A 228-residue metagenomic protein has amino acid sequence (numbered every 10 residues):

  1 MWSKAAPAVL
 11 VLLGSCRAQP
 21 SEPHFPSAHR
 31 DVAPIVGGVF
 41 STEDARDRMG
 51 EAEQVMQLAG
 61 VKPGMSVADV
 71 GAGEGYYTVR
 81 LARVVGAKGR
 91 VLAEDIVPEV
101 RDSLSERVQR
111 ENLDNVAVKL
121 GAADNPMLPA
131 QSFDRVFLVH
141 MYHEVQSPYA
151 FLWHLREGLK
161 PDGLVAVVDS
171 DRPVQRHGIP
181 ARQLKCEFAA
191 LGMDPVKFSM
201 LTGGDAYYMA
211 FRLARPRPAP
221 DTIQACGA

Functional and structural regions predicted by a protein language model:
R17-A68, Y76, E106: Class I SAM-dependent transferase core
P63-G64, A87-K88, L159-V165: Short glycine-dipeptide loop
A68, G73-P126: Class I SAM-dependent methyltransferase SAM/SAH-binding core
A82-R83, Y149-L164: A short glycine-rich, Lys/Arg-flanked "PGG" loop and its adjoining helix->strand segment in the class I
D124-V136: A short acidic, Gly/Pro-enriched loop at the edge of an enzyme's catalytic core that lines a small-molecule cofactor
D134-P148: A short SAM/SAH-binding and catalytic strip from SAM-dependent methyltransferases
L164-E187: Conserved class I S-adenosyl-L-methionine
S199-A228: Core SAM-dependent methyltransferase catalytic element
